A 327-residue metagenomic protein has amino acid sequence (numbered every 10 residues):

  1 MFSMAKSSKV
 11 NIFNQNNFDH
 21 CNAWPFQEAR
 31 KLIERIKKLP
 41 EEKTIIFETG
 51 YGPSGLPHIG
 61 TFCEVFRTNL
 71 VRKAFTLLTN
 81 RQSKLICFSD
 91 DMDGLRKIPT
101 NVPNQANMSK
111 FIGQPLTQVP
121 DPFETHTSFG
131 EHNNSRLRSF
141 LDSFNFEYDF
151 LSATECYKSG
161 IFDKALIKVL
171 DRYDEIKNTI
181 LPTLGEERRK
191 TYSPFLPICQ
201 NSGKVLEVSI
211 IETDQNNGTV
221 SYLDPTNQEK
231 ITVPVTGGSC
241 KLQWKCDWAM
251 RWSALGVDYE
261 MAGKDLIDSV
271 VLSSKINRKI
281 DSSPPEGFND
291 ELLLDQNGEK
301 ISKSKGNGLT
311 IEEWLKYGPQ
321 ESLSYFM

Functional and structural regions predicted by a protein language model:
F2-K177, S273, I280: N-terminal Rossmann-like or analogous alpha/beta NTP/dinucleotide-binding catalytic cores that position adenine
W24-Y51, E175, P182-M327: Alpha-helical recognition segments enriched in aromatics with Gly/Pro capping that present substrate-recognition
